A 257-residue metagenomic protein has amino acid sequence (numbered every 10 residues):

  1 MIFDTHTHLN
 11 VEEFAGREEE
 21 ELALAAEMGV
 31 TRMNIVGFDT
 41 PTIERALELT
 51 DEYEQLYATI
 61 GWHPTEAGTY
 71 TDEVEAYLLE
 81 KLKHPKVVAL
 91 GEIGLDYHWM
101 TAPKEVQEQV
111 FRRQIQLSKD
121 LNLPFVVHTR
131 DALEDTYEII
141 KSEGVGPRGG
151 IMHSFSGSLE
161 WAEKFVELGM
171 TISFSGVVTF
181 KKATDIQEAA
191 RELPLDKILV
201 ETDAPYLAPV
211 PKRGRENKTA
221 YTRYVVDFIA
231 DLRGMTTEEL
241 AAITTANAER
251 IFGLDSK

Functional and structural regions predicted by a protein language model:
M1-K257: Mid-domain alpha/beta scaffold segments of enzyme catalytic cores
